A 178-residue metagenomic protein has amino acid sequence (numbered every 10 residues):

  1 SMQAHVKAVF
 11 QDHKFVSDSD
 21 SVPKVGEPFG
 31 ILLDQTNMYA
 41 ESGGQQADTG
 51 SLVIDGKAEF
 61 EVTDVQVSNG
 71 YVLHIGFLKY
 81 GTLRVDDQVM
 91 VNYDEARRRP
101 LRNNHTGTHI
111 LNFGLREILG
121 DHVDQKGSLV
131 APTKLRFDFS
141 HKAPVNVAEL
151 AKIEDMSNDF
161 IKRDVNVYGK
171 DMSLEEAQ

Functional and structural regions predicted by a protein language model:
S1-Q178: A glycine- and charged-residue-rich anion-binding loop/surface
